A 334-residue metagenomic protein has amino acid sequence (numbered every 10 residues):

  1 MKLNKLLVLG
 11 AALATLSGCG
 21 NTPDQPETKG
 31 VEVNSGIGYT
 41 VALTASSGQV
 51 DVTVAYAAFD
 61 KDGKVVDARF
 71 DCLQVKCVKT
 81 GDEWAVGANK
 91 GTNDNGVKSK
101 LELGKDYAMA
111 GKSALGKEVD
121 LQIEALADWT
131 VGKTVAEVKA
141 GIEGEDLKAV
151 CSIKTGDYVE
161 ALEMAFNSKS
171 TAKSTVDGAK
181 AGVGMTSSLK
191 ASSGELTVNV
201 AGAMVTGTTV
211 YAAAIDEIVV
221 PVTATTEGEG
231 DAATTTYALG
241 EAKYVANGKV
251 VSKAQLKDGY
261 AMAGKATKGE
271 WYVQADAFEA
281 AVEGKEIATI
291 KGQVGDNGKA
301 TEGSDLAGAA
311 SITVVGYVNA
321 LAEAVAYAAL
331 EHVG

Functional and structural regions predicted by a protein language model:
M1-L7: Bacterial N-terminal signal peptides that target proteins for export
V8-L13: Hydrophobic helical h-region of N-terminal Sec-dependent signal peptides in bacterial secretory/periplasmic proteins
T15-G18: C-terminal motif of bacterial Sec signal peptides marking the signal peptidase cleavage site
G20-T22: Bacterial signal peptide processing site
D24-K29: Low-complexity, Pro/Thr/Ser/Glu-rich flexible segments characteristic of extracytoplasmic/periplasmic regions
G30-A181, S188-G334: Active-site- and interface-proximal helix/loop "cap" or "latch" segments in soluble metabolic and energy-transducing
